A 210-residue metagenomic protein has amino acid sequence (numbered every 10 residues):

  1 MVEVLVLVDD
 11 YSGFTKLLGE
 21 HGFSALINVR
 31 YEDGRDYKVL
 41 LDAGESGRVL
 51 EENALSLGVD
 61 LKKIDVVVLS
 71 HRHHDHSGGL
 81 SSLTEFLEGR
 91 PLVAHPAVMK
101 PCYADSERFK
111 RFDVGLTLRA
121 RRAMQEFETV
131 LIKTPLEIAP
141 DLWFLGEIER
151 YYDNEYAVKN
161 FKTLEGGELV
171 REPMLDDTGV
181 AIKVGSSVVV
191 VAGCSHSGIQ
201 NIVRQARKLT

Functional and structural regions predicted by a protein language model:
M1-S12, V158-G166: Short Pro/Gly-enriched beta-strand edge/turn motifs at strand-loop
E3-L57, P173-V191: Conserved beta-strand hairpin/beta-sheet module of binuclear metal-dependent hydrolase folds, prominently
V8, A94-P96, G146-I148, V184: Short, structured patches in soluble enzyme cores that scaffold and shape functional sites
T15, H74, C102-D105: Short, charged, surface-exposed secondary-structure boundary motifs
L41, L92, A139-E147, V189-A192: Short hydrophobic-aromatic micro-motifs
R48-M99, R207-T210: Active-site metal-binding motif and surrounding structural segment of the metallo-beta-lactamase
H74-G78, V170-T210: Cap/insert and terminal regions of metallo-dependent hydrolase folds
V98-T178: Metallo-beta-lactamase
